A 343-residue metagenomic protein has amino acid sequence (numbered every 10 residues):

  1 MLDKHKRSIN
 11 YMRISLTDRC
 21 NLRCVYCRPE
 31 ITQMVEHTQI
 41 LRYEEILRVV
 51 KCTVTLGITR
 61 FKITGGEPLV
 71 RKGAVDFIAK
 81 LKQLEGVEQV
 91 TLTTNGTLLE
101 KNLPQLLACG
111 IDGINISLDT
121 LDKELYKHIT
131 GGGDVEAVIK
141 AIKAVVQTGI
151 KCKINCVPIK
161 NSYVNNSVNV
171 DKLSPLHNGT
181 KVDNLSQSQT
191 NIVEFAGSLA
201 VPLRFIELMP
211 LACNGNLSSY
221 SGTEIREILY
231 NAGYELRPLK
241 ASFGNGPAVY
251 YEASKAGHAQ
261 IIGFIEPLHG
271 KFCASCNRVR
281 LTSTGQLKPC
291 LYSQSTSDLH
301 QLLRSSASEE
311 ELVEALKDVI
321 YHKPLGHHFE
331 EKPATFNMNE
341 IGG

Functional and structural regions predicted by a protein language model:
M1-Y11, D171, N191, G197-S198 (+1 more regions): Auxiliary Fe-S-binding modules of radical SAM enzymes
K4-Y43: Canonical Radical SAM [4Fe-4S] cluster-binding loop centered on the CxxxCxxC motif and its immediate flanking residues
L16, L203, G285: Residue-level signature of catalytic and energy-coupling elements of molecular machines, predominantly ATP/GTP-dependent
L22, K123-E124, K271, S297: Glycine-centered loop/turn positions within well-structured domains that cap or flank conserved ligand/cofactor-binding
R23, C27, R71, E124 (+3 more regions): Residues that scaffold the ATP/ADP-binding catalytic core of kinase and kinase-like folds
T32-E36, E100, D122-I129, A212-N216 (+1 more regions): A short acidic, helix-capping loop that chelates divalent metal ions and anchors anionic groups
I40-I63, R71-V170, P175, G179-I206: Radical SAM/AdoMet-radical enzyme domain recognition
